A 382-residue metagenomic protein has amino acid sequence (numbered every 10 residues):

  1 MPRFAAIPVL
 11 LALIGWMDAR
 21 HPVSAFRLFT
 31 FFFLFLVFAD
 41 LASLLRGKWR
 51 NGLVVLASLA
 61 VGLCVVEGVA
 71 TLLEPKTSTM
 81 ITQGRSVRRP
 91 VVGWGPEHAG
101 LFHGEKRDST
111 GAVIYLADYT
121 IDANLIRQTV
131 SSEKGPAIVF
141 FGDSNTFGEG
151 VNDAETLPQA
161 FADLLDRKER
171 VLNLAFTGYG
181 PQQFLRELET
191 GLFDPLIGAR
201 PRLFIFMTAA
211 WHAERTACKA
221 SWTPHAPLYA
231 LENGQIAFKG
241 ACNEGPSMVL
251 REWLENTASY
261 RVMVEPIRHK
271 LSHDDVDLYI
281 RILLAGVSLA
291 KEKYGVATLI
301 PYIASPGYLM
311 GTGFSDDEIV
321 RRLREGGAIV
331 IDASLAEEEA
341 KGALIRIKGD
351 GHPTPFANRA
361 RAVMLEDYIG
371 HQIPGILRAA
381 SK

Functional and structural regions predicted by a protein language model:
M1, K348-K382: Histidine-centered active-site loop/cap adjacent to the catalytic His in serine esterases/O-acetyl transfer systems
I7-V23, L44, A209-R321, A328 (+1 more regions): Serine-dependent acyl-ester chemistry module
F26-A57: Cytosolic-side transmembrane helix boundary signature
G47-L73: Internal/C-terminal transmembrane anchor helices
L72-L164, E338-K341, K348: Membrane/wall-proximal cationic-aromatic binding patches
V139-F140, R170-L174, F204-M207, L299-Y302 (+1 more regions): Structural recognition of the beta-strand scaffold that forms the well-ordered cores of secreted hydrolase catalytic
F147-F238: Conserved SGNH/GDSL esterase-like catalytic core that processes O-acyl groups on lipids and polysaccharides
D194-R200, K293-G295, Q372: Glycine-rich phosphate-binding loop signature in dinucleotide/nucleotide-binding domains
